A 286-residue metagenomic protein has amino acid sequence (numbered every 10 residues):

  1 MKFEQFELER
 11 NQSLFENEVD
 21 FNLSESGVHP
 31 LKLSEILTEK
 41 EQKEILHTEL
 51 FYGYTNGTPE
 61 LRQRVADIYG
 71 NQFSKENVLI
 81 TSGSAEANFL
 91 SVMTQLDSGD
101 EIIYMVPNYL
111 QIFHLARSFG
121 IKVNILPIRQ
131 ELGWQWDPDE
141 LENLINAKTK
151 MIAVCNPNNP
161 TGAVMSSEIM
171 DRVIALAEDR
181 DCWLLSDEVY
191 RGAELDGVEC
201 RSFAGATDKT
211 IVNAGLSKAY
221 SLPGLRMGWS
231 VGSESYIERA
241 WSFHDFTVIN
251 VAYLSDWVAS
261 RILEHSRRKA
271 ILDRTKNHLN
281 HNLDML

Functional and structural regions predicted by a protein language model:
M1-G83, L90, L263: N-terminal small-domain helix-loop-helix segment of the aminotransferase-like
L23-S26, V65, V78, I102 (+9 more regions): Generic structural signal for small/hydrophobic residues in well-ordered secondary structure, especially within
F73-V78, S98-E101, K148, D208-K209: Short acidic capping loops at alpha-helix termini that bridge into adjacent secondary structure
T94-A116: Conserved PLP-anchoring active-site segment centered on the Schiff-base-forming lysine
D100, I121, D179-W183, D208: A short helix->loop->beta-strand "cap" motif at the edges of active sites that frequently abuts
Y104, I125, A153, L184-S186 (+1 more regions): Hydrophobic residues in well-ordered beta-strands that form the structural core
Q130-V198: Active-site phosphate-binding strand-loop segment of PLP-dependent enzymes
I211-L286: PLP-dependent aminotransferase class I/II
